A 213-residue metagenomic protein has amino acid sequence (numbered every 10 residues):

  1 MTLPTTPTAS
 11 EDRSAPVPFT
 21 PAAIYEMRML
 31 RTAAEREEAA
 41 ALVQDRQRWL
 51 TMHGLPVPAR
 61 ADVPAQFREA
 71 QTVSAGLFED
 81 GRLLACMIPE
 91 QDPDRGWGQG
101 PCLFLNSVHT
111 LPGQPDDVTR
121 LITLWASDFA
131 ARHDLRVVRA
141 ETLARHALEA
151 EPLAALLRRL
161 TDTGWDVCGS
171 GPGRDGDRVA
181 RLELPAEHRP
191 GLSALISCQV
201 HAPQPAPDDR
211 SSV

Functional and structural regions predicted by a protein language model:
P7, E11-P58, C198, P207 (+1 more regions): Short amphipathic alpha-helix that is part of the acyltransferase structural core
T51-E79: Active-site rim helix/loop that mediates acceptor-substrate recognition in acyltransferases
G76, R82-P93, F104: Conserved beta-strand in the GNAT
W97-P112, E141-T142: Conserved acetyl-CoA binding element of GNAT-fold acetyltransferases
Q114-A131, A155: Conserved acetyl-CoA-binding loop-helix of GNAT-fold acetyltransferases
R139-A155, T161, G173-G176: Conserved beta-strand-loop-alpha-helix junction that forms the acyl-donor binding cleft
R158, W165-D166: Beta-rich extracellular carbohydrate-active architectures
C168-V213: C-terminal "cap" of GNAT-fold acetyltransferases
